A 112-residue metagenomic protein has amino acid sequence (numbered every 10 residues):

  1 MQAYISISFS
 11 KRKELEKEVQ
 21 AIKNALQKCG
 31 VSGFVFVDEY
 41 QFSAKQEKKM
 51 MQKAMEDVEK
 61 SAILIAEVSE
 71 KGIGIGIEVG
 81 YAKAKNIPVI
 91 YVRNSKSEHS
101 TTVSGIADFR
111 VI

Functional and structural regions predicted by a protein language model:
M1-I112: Conserved catalytic or regulatory cores that recognize and/or transform ribose-phosphate-containing ligands
